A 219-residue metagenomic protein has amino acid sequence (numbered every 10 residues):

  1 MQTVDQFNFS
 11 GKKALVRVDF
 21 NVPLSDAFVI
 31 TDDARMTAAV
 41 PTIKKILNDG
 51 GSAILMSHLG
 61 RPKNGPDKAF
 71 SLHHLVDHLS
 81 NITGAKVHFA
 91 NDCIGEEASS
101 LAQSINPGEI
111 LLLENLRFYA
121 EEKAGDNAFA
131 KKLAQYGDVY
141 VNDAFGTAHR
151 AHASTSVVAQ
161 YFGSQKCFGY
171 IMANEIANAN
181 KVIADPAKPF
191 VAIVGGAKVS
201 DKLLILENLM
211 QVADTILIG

Functional and structural regions predicted by a protein language model:
M1-G219: Active-site loop-to-helix "anion-binding N-cap" substructures in soluble metabolic enzymes
